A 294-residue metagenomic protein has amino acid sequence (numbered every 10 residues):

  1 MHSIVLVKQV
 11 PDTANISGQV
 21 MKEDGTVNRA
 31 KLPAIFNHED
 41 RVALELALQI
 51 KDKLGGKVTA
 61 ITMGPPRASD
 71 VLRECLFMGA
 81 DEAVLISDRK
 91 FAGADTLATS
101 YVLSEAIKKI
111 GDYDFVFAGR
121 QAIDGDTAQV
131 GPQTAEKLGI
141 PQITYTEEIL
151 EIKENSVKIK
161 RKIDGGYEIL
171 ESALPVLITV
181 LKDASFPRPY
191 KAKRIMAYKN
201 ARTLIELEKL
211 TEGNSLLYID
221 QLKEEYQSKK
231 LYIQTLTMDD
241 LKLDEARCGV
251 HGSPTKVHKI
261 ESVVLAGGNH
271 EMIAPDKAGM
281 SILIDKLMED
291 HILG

Functional and structural regions predicted by a protein language model:
M1-G294: N-terminal glycine-rich FAD/FM-binding segment characteristic of electron-transfer flavoproteins
